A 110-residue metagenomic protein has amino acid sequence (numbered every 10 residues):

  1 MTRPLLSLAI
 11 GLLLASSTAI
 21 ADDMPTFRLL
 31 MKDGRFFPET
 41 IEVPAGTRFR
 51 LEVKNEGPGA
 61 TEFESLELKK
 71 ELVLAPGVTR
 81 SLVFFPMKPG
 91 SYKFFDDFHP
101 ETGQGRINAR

Functional and structural regions predicted by a protein language model:
M1-S7: Bacterial N-terminal signal peptides that target proteins for export
S7-S16: Bacterial N-terminal signal peptides
S17-A21: Sec/Tat signal peptide C-region and signal peptidase I cleavage site
D22-R28, L74-R110: Extracellular/periplasmic metallocenter environments
D23-G46: N-terminal edge beta-strand
K32-E39, S65-L68, G77-S81: N-terminal post-signal-peptidase region of extra-cytosolic proteins
E39-G59, T79-M87, K93, A109: Beta-strand cores of secreted/periplasmic/IMS beta-sandwich domains, seen most often in copper-related folds
E56-P76, Q104-R106: Histidine- and aromatic-enriched segments that form or immediately flank copper-ligand environments
